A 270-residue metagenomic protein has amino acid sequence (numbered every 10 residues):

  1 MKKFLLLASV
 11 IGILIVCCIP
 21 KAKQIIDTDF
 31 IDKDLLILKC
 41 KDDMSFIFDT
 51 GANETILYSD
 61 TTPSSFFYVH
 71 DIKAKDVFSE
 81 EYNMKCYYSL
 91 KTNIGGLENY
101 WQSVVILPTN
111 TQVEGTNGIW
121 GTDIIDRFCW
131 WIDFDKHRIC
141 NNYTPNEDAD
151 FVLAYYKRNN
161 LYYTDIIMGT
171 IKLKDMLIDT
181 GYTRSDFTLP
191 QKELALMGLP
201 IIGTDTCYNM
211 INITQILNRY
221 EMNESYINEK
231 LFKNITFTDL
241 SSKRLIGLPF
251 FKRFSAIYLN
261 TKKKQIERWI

Functional and structural regions predicted by a protein language model:
M1-Q24: Bacterial Sec-dependent N-terminal signal peptides
V16-I270: Pepsin/retropepsin-fold aspartyl endopeptidases
